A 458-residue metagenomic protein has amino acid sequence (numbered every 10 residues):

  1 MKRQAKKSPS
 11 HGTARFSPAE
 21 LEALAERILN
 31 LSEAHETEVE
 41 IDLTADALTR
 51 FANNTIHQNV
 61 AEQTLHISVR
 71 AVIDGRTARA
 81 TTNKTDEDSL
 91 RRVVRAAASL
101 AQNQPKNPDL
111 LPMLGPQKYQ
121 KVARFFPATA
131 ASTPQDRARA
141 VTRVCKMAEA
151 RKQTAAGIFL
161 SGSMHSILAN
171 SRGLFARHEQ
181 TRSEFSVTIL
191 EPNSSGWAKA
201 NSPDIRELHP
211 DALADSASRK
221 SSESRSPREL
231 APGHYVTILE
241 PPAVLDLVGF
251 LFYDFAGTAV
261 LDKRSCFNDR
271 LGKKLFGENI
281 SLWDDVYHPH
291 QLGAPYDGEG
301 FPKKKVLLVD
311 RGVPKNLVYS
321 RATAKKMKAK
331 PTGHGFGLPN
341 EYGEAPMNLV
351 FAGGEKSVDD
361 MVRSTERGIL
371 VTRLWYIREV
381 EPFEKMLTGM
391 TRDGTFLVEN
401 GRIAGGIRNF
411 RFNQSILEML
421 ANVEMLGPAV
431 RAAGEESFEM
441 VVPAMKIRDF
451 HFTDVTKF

Functional and structural regions predicted by a protein language model:
K2-I28, A34-L48, D88-R177, A212-L245 (+2 more regions): Acidic low-complexity segments
R27-L29, I56-V60, S132-Q135, R143-E149 (+11 more regions): A generic local secondary-structure boundary/capping motif
A34-I67, A156-A176, E366-T391: Structured beta-strand/loop patches that form or line metal/cofactor-binding pockets in enzymes
A47-Q102: N-terminal alpha-helical targeting/anchoring segments
T49-N54, S163-Q180, S195-S202, L247-Y253 (+5 more regions): Short acidic, glycine/serine/threonine-rich loops at helix termini
V60-I73, A176-K199, L308-D310, D393-N400: Short beta-strand elements
K121, V144, D254, R270-F458: Dual-mode signal for accessory low-complexity, basic/Gly-rich regions
L174-K273: Internal metal/ion-chelating core segments
